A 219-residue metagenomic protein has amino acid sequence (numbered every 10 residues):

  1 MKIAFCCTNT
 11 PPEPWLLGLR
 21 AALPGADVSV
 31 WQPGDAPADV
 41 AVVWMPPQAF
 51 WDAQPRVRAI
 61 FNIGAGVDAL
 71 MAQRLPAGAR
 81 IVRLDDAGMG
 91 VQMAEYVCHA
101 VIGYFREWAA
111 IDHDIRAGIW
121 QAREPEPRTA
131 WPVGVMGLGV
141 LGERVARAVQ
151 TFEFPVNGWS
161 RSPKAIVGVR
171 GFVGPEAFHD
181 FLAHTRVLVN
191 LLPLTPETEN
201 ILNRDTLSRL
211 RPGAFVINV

Functional and structural regions predicted by a protein language model:
M1-V40: N-terminal glycine-/charge-rich "phosphate-binding" loop or analogous flexible N-terminal tail
K2, P132, F154-P155: Residues at the starts of beta-strands that form the adenosine-phosphate
D27-P37, Q48-W51, G168-T185: Short acidic low-complexity segments
D39-D112: Phosphate/diphosphate ligand-binding glycine-rich loop within oxidoreductases
G78, T129-P132, G213: Phosphate-coordination loops involved in phosphoryl transfer and adenosine-cofactor binding
I111-R144, G171: Glycine-rich NAD(P)-binding loop of Rossmann-like domains
T151-G168: NAD(P)-binding Rossmann-fold cofactor-contacting core
P163-V219: Rossmann-like adenosine-cofactor binding region
